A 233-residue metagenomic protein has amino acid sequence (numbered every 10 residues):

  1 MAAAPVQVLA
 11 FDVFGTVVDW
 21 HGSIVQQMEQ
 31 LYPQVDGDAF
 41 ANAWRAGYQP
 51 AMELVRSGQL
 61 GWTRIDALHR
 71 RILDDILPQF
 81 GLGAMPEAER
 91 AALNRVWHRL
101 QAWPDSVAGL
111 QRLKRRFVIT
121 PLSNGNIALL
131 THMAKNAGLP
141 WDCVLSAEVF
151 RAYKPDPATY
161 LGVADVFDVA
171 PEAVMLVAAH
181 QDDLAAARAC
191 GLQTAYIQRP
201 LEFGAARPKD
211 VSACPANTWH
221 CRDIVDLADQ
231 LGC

Functional and structural regions predicted by a protein language model:
M1-Q7, Q111, G125-C233: Asp-based, Mg2+/Mn2+-dependent phosphohydrolase catalytic module
A4-P104: N-terminal helical cap/lid subdomain that shapes the substrate entry/recognition surface in HAD-like hydrolases
H21-G22, V107, D156-P157: Conserved strand-to-helix beginnings and helix N-cap segments that scaffold or border functional pockets
Q26, Q30, R71, D75 (+6 more regions): Residue-level signal for well-ordered alpha-helical scaffold segments within enzymatic catalytic domains
Y32, G81, R116-F117, G138 (+2 more regions): Glycine-centered loop/turn motif at secondary-structure junctions
A67-I72, A108, A158, R222: Generic recognition of short, well-ordered alpha-helical interface segments
E87-N136, V144-A147: Substrate-recognition element of Asp-dependent hydrolases with the DxDx(T/V) motif
